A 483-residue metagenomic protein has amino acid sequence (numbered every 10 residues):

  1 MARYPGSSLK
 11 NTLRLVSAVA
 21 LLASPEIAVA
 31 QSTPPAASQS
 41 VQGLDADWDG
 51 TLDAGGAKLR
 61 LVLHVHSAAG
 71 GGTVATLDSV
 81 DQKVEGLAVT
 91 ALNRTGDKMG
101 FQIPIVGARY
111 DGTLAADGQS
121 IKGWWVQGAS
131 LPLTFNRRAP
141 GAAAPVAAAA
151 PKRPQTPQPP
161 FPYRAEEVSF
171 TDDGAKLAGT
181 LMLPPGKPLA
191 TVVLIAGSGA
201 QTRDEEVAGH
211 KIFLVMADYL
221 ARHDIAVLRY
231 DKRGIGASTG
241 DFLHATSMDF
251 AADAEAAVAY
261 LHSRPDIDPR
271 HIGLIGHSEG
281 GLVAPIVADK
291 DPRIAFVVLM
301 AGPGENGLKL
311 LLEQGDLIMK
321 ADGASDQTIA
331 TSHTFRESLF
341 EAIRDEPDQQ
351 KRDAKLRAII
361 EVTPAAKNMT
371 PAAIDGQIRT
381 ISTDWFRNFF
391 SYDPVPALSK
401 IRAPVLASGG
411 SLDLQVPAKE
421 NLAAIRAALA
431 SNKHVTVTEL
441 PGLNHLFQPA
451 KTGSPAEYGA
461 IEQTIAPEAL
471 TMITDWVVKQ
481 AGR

Functional and structural regions predicted by a protein language model:
Q31-S130, Q155, P160-Y163, V168 (+1 more regions): Central antiparallel beta-sheet cores of small beta-barrel/beta-sandwich binding domains
D53, A144-K187: N-terminal cap/lid segment of alpha/beta-hydrolase-fold proteins
P188-S198: Short beta-strand element of the alpha/beta-hydrolase
E206-V227: Short amphipathic alpha-helix adjacent to the substrate-entry channel of hydrolases
H244-P265: Alpha/beta-hydrolase active-site loop
V298-K400: Accessory cap/linker subdomain of secreted extracellular hydrolases
I401, A407-G409: Short beta-strand/loop motif that positions the catalytic acidic residue of the alpha/beta-hydrolase fold
L414-E420: Conserved alpha/beta-hydrolase "acid-adjacent" motif
